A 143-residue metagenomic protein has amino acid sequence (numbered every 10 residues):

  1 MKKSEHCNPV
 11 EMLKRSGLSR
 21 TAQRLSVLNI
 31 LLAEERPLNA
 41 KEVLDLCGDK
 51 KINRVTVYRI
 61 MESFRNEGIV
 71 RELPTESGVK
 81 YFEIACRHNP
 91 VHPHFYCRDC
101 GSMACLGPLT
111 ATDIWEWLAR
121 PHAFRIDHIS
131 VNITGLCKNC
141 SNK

Functional and structural regions predicted by a protein language model:
K3-G17: Short, Lys/Arg-enriched N-terminal segment that forms or immediately precedes the first helix of a structured domain
R20, A33-N39: Short capping segments at the starts of secondary-structure elements
L25-I30: Pre-recognition alpha-helix immediately N-terminal to the DNA-recognition helix within helix-turn-helix or winged-helix
E42-L46, V57: A short acidic, leucine-rich amphipathic alpha-helix
V57, M61-E67: Basic amphipathic alpha-helical segments that dock to polyanions
I69-K143: Non-DNA-binding regulatory cores of transcription-related proteins, predominantly C-terminal effector-binding
